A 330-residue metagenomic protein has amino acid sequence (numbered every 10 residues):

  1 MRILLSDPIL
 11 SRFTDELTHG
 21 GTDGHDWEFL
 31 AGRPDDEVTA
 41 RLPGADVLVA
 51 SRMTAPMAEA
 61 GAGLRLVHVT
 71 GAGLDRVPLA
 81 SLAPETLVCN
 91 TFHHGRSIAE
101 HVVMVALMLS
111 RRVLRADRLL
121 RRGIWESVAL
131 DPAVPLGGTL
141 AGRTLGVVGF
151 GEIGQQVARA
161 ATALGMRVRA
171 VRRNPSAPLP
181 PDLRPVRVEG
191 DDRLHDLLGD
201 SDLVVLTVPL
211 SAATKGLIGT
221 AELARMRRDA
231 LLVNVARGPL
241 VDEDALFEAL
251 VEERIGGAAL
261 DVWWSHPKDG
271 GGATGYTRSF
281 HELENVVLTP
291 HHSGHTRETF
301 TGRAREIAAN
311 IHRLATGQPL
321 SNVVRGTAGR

Functional and structural regions predicted by a protein language model:
M1-V47, R169: N-terminal glycine-/charge-rich "phosphate-binding" loop or analogous flexible N-terminal tail
A40-R41, M57-A60, D196-L197, E222 (+1 more regions): Structural alpha-helical scaffold elements that stabilize or flank donor/cofactor-binding regions in carbohydrate
P43-G44, G63, G199-D200, R225-R228 (+1 more regions): Alpha-helix C-terminal capping/helix-to-coil transition sites in glycosyltransferase folds
A45-R122, G137-G138: Phosphate/diphosphate ligand-binding glycine-rich loop within oxidoreductases
A99-R118, T162-M166, R305-Q318: Oxidoreductase and adenylate-handling cofactor-binding alpha/beta cores
D117-Q156, P185: Glycine-rich NAD(P)-binding loop of Rossmann-like domains
N174-T277: Rossmann-like adenosine-cofactor binding region
D229, V235-R330: Rossmann-like dinucleotide-binding domain for NAD(H)/NADP(H)
